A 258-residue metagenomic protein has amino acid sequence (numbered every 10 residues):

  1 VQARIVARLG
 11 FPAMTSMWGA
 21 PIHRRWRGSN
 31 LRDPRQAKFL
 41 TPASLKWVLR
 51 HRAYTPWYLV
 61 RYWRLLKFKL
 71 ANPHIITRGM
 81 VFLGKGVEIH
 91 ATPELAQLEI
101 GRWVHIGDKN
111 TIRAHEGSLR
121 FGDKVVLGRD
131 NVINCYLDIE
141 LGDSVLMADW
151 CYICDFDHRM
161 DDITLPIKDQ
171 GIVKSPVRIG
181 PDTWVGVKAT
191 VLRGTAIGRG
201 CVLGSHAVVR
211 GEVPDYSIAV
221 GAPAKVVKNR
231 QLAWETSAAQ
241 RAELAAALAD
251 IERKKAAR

Functional and structural regions predicted by a protein language model:
Q2-C154, G180-D182, R199, D215 (+2 more regions): Domain-scale signature associated with acetyltransferase and cell-envelope carbohydrate enzymes
S118-L119, V177, G194-T195, R210 (+1 more regions): A short, glycine- and basic residue-enriched loop/turn that sits immediately adjacent to a domain's principal
N134-D138, K188-V202, A207-G211: Beta-rich strand-turn-strand
I153-D161: Proline-centered turn/helix-capping motifs that create local helix->coil transitions or kinks
M160, L165, N229-L232: Short aromatic-enriched loop/helix-cap "lid" or pocket-rim segments at secondary-structure transitions that line
P166-V177: A short acidic, glycine-rich active-site loop that binds or catalyzes chemistry on phosphate/adenosine moieties
R178, W184-T190: Long terminal segments
